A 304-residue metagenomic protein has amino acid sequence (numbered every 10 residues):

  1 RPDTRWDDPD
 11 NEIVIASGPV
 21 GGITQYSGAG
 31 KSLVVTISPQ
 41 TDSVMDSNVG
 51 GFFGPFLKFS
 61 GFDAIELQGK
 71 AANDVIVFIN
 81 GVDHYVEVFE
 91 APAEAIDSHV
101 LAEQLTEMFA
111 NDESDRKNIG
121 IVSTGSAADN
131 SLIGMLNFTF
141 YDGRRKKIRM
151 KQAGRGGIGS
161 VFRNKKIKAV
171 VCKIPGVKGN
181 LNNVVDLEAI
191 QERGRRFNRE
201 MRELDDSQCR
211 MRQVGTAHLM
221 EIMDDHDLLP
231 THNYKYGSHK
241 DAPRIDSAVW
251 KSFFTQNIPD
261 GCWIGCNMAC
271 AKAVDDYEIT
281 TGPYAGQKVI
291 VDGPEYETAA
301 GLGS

Functional and structural regions predicted by a protein language model:
R1-N48, F52-S304: Intrinsically disordered, low-complexity segments enriched in small residues
